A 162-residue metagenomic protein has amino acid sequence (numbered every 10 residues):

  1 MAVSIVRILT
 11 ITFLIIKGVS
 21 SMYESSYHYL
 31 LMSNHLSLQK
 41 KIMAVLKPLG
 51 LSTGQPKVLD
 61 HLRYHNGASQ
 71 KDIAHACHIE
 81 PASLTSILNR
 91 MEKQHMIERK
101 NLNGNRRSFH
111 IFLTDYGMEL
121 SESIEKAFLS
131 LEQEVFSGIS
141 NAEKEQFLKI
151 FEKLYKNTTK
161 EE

Functional and structural regions predicted by a protein language model:
M1-L49: N-terminal leader segment of winged-helix/HTH proteins
A2-V3, F13-K17, M32, A127-F128 (+2 more regions): Recognition helices and adjacent regulatory flanks at domain boundaries
L36, K40-S83: N-terminal helix-turn-helix DNA-binding core of bacterial DNA-binding proteins
Q39, N89-K149: Charged, amphipathic alpha-helical coiled-coil/dimerization segments
H61-H65, I150, N157: Short amphipathic alpha-helical elements of helix-turn-helix/winged-helix folds
P81, L88-N89, F147, Y155: Anionic, Ser/Thr-rich low-complexity intrinsically disordered regions
K156-E162: Generic C-terminal helix-cap and adjacent flexible tail
